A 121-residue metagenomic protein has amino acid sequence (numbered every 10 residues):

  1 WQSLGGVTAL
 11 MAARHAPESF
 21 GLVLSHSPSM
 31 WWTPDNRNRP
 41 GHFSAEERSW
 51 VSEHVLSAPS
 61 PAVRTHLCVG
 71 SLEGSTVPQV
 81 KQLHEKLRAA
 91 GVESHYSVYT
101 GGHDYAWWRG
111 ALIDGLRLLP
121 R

Functional and structural regions predicted by a protein language model:
W1-R121: Non-catalytic cap/lid and distal C-terminal segments of serine-dependent acyl enzymes
